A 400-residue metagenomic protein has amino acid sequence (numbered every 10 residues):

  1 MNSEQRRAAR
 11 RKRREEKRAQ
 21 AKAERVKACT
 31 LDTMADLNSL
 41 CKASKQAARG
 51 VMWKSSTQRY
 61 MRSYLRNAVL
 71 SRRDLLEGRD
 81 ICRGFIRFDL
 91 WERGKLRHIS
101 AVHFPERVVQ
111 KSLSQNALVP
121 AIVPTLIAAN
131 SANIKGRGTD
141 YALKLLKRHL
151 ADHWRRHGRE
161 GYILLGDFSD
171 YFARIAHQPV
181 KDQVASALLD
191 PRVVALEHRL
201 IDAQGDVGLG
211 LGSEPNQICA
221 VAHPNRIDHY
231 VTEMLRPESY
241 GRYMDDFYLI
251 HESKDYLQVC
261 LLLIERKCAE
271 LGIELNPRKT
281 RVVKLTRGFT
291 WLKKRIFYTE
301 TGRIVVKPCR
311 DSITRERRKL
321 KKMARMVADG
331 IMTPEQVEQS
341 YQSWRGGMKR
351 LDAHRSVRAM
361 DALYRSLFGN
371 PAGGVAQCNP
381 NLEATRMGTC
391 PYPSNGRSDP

Functional and structural regions predicted by a protein language model:
M1-E15, V102, K111, L200-Q204 (+3 more regions): Right-hand nucleic-acid polymerase module
M1-V69, Q377, G388-P400: Non-catalytic, polymerase-adjacent accessory regions of viral genome-replication enzymes
K27-L31, S114-A173: Active-site-proximal segment of RNA-dependent polymerases
T57, M61-Y64, G136, L209 (+2 more regions): Conserved phosphate/pyrophosphate-binding and hydrolysis machinery centered on Walker-type P-loop NTPases, extending
S71-R79, C260-L271, S312: Inter-domain linker/hinge segments that demarcate the starts of reverse transcriptase and RNase H-type modules
R73-K95, V108, Q115, L189-Q204: Reverse-transcriptase-like RNA-dependent polymerase core
L96-I127, G205-E233: Conserved pre-motif C helix in the palm subdomain of viral-like polymerases
K144-M244, Y248-E265, I273-E274, V283 (+2 more regions): Conserved polymerase palm-domain catalytic core
